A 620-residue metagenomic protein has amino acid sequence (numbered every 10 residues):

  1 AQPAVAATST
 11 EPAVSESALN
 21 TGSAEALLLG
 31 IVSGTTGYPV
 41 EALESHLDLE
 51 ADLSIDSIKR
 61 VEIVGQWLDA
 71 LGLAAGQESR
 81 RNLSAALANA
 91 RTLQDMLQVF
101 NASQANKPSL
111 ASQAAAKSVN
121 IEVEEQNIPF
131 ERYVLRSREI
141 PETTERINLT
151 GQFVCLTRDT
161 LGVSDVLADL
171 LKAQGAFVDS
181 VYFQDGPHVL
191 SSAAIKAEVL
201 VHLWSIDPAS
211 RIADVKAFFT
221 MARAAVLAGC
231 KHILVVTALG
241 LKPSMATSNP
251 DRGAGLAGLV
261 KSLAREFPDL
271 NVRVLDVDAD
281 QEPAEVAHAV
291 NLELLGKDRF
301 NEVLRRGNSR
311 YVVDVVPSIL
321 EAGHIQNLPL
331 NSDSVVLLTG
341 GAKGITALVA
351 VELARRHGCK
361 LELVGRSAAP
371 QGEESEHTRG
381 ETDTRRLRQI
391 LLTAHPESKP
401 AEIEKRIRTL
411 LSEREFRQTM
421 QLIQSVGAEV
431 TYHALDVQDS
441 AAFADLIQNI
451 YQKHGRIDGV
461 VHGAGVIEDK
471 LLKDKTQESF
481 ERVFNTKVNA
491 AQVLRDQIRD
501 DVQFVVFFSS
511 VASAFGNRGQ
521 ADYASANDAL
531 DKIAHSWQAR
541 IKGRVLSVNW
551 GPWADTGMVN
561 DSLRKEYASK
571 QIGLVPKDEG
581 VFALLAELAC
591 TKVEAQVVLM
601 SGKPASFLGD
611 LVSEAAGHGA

Functional and structural regions predicted by a protein language model:
A1-L29, Q326, K603-A620: Acidic/polar alpha-helix N-cap and adjacent early helical turns within long charge-rich amphipathic helices/linkers
T10-A42, K59-A70, D169, L337 (+2 more regions): Thiotemplate assembly-line natural product biosynthesis machinery
E16-S23, A42-K59, Q77-T92, I233 (+6 more regions): Glycine-rich loop motifs involved in handling phospho/adenylate chemistry
S23-L27, L47-A75, A90-D95, D165 (+6 more regions): Phosphopantetheine-attachment site and its flanking helix in carrier
P39-L43, S57-R91, Q104, E266-V274: Phosphopantetheinylated carrier protein domains
I128-V236, A284-L292, G296-S509, S562-V581 (+1 more regions): NAD(P)H/NAD(P)+-dependent Rossmann-fold oxidoreductase cores
L241-T247, A254-V290, R366-E374, E468-D469 (+5 more regions): Flexible, glycine-rich beta-alpha linker
G296-V315, F582-D610: Core catalytic loop region at the nicotinamide-binding pocket of NAD(P)H-dependent oxidoreductases
